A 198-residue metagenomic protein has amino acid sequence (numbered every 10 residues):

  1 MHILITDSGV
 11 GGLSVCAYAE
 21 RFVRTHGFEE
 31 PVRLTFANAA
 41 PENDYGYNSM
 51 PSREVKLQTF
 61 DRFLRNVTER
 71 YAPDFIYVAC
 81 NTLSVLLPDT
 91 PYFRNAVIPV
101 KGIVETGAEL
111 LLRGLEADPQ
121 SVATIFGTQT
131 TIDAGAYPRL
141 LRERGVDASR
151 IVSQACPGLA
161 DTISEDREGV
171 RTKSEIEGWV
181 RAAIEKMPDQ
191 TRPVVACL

Functional and structural regions predicted by a protein language model:
M1-L198: Non-catalytic structural scaffold of enzyme domains
